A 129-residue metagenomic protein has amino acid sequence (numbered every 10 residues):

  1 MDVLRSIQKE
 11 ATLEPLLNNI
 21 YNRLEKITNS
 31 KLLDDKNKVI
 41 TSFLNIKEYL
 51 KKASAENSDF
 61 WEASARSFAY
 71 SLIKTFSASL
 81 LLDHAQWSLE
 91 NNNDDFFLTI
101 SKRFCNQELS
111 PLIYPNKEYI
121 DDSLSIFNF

Functional and structural regions predicted by a protein language model:
M1-F129: Flavin-dependent oxidoreductase catalytic core characteristic of acyl-CoA dehydrogenase/oxidase-like enzymes
